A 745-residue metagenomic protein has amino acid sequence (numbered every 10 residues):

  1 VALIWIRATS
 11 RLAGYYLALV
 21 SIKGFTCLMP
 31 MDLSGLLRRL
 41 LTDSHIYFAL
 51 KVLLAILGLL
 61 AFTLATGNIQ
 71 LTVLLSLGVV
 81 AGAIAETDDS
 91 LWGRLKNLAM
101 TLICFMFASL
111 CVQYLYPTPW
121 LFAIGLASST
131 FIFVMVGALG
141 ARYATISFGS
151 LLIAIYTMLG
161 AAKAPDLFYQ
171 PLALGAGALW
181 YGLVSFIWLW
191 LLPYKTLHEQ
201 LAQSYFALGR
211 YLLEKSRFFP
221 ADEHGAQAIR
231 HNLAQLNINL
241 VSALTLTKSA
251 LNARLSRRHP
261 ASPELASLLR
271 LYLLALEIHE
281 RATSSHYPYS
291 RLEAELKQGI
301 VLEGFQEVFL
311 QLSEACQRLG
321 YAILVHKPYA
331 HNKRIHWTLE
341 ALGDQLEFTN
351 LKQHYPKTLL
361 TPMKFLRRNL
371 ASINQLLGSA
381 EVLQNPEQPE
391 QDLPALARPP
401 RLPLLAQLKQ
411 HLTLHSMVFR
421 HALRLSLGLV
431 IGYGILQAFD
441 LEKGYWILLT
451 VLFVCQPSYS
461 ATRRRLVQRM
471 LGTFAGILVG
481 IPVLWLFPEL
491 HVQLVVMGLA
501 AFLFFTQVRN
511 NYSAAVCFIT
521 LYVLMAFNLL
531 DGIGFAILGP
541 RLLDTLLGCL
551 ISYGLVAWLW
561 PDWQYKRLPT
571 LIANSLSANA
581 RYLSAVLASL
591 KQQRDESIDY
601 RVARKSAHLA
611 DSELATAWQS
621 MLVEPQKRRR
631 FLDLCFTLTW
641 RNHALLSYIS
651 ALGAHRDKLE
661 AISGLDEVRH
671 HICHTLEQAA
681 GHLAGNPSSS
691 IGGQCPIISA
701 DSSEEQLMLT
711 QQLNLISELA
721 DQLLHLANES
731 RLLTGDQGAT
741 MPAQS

Functional and structural regions predicted by a protein language model:
A8-A13: Short linear/disordered segments characteristic of secreted peptide precursors and small low-complexity proteins
L17, S21-L152, Y156-P193, K357-F518 (+10 more regions): Alpha-helical transmembrane segments and their membrane-interface boundaries that form or gate the permeation pathway
K23-L50, L57, A61, A65 (+6 more regions): Long, hydrophobic alpha-helical segments that serve as membrane-spanning/inserting helices
L126-T130, V134, L273-R281, L645: Elongated alpha-helical scaffolds
I519-V523: A detector for short metal-coordination/catalytic motifs
D599, D633, A644-Y648: Mature extracytoplasmic or organellar-lumen-exposed domains after removal of signal/transit peptides
